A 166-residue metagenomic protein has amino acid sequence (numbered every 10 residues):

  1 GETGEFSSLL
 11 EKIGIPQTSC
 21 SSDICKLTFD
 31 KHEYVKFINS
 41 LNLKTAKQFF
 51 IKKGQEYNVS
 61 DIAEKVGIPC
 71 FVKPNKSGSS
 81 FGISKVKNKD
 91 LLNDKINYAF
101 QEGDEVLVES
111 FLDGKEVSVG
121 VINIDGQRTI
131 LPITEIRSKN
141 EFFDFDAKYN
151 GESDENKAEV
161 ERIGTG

Functional and structural regions predicted by a protein language model:
G1-F29, K44-K47: A short, GP-enriched loop/loop-strand-helix hinge that lies immediately N-terminal to, or at the N-terminal rim
E2-F6, F81-G82, S118: Short glycine-/acidic-enriched loop or helix-start segments at secondary-structure transitions that form or flank
E5-L9, V66-I68, Y149-G151: Short hydrophobic/aromatic-rich motifs at helix boundaries and adjacent loops
T18-C20, S79-S80, K157-A158: Short small-residue beta-strand/loop micro-motif enriched in glycine and branched aliphatics
L27-K115, G126: Active-site nucleotide/adenylate-binding loops and adjacent lid/helix of ATP-dependent enzymes
K87-T165: Phosphate-binding site of ATP-dependent enzymes
